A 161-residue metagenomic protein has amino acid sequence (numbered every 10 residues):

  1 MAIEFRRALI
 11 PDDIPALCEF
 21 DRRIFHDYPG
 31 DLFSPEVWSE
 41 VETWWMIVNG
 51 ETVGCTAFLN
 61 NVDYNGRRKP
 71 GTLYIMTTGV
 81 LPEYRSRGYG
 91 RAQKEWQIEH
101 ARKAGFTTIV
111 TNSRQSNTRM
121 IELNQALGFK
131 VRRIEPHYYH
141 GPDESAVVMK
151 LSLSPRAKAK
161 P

Functional and structural regions predicted by a protein language model:
M1-D12, V147, L151-P161: Conserved N-terminal entry element of GNAT/NAT acetyltransferase domains
R7, P11-E83, K94, S152-L153: Acetyl-CoA-dependent GNAT
E36, S116, Y139: Positions that flank functional sites
C55, R114-Q115: Short amphipathic helical patch at the helix-1/turn junction of helix-turn-helix
D63, V110-S113, Q125-V147: Conserved catalytic-core motifs of GNAT/GCN5-like acyltransferases
V80, S86-E99, T118, E122-A126: Conserved acetyl-CoA-binding loop-helix of GNAT-fold acetyltransferases
